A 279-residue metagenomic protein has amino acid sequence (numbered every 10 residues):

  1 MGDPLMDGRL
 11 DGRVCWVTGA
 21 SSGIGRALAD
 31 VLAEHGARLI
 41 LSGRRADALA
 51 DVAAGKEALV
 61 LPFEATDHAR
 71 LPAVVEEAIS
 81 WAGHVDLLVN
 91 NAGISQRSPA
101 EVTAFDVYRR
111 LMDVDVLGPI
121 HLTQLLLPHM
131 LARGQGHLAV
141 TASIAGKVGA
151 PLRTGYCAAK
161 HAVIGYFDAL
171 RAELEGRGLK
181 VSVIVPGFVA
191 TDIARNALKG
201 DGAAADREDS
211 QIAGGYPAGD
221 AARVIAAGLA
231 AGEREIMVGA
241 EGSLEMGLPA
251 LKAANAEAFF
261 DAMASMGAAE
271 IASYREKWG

Functional and structural regions predicted by a protein language model:
V14, S21-S22: Conserved glycine-rich cofactor-binding loop
H35-D51: Conserved glycine-rich Rossmann-like NAD(P)H-binding loop of the short-chain dehydrogenase/reductase
F63-A73, F105: The beta1-alpha1 cofactor-binding region of Rossmann-like NAD(H)/NADP(H)-dependent oxidoreductases
P99-A100, A104-R110: Substrate-binding pocket helix/loop in short-chain dehydrogenase/reductase
T123, A159: Active-site helix of classical SDR
S143: Residue(s) in the substrate-gating loop at a strand-loop-helix junction that position the organic substrate next
E175-A240: SDR active-site lid
